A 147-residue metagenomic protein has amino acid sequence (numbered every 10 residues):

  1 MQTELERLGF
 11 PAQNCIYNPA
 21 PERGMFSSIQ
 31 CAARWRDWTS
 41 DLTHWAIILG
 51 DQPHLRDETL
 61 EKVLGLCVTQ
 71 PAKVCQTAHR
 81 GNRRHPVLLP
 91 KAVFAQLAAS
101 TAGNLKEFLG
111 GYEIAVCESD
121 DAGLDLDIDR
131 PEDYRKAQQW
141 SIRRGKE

Functional and structural regions predicted by a protein language model:
M1-R83, E113-D120, G145: Nucleotide and nucleotide-moiety/phosphate-recognizing core
P19, D51, A92-S100: Short, glycine/charged-rich beta-strand-loop motifs at protein surfaces that mediate ligand recognition and catalysis
H54, V87-L88, D127-I128: Short aromatic/basic micro-patch
N82-A95, P131: Conserved nucleotide-sugar donor-binding and metal-coordinating catalytic region shared by glycosyltransferases
A95, S100-E147: Conserved alpha/beta core of the MobA/IspD/sugar-nucleotide pyrophosphorylase nucleotidyltransferase superfamily
